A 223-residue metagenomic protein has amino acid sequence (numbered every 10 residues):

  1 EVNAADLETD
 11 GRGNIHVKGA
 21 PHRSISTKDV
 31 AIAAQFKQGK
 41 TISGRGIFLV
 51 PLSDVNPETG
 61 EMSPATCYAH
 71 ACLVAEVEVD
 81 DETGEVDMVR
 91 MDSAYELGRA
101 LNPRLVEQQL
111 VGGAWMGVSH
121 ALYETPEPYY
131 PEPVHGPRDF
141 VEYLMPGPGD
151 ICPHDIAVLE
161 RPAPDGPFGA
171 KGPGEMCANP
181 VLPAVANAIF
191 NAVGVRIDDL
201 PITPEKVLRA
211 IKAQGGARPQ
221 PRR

Functional and structural regions predicted by a protein language model:
E1-R223: C-terminal catalytic domains of large/alpha subunits in multi-subunit enzymes
